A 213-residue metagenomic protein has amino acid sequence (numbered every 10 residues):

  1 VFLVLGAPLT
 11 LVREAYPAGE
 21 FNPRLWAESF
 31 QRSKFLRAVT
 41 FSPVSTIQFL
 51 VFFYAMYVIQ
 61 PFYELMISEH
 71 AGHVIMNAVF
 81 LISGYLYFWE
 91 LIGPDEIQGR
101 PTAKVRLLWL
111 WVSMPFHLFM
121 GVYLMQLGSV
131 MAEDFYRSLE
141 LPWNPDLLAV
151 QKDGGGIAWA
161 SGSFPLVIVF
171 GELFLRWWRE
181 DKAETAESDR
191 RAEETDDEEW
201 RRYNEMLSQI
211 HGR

Functional and structural regions predicted by a protein language model:
V1-R213: Alpha-helical membrane segments of multi-pass proteins
